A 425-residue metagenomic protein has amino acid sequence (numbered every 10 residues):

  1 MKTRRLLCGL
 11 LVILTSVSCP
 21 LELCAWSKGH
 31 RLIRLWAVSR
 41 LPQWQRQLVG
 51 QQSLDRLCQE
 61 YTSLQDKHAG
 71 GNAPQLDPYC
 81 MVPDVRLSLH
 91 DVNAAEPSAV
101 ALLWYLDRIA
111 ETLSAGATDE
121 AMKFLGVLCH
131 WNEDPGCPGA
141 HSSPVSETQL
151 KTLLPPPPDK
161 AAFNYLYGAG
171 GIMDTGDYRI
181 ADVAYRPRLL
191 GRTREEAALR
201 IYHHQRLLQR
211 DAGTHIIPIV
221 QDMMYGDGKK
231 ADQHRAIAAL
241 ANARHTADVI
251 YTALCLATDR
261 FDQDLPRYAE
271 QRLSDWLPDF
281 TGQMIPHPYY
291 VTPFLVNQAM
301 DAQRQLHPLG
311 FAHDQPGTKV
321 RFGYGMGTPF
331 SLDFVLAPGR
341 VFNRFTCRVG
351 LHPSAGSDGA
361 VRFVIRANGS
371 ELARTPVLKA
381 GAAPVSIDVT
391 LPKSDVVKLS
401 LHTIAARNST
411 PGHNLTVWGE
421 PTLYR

Functional and structural regions predicted by a protein language model:
M1-R5: Positively charged n-region of N-terminal signal peptides that target proteins for export
L6-T15: Sec-dependent N-terminal signal peptides
L23-K123, P138-C255, R260, L265: N-terminal, motif-rich segments that launch catalysis or mediate targeting to/interaction with membranes, typified by
F124-L125, L415: A glycine-rich, coil/turn loop motif that links secondary-structure elements
V127, W131-P135: Catalytic glutamate of the conserved HExxH
G228-K230, I237, T258-R425: Gly-Asp-aromatic-enriched flexible segments
